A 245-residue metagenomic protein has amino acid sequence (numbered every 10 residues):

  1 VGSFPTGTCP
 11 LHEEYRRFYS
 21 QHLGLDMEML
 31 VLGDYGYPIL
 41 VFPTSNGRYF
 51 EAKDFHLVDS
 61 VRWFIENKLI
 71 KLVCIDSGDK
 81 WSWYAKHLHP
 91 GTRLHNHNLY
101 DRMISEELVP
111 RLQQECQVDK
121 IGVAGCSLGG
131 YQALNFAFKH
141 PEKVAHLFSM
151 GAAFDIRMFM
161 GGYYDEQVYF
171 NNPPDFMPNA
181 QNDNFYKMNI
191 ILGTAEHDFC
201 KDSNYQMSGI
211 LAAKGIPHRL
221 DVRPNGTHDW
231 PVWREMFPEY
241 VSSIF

Functional and structural regions predicted by a protein language model:
F4, C9-F245: Non-catalytic cap/lid and distal C-terminal segments of serine-dependent acyl enzymes
